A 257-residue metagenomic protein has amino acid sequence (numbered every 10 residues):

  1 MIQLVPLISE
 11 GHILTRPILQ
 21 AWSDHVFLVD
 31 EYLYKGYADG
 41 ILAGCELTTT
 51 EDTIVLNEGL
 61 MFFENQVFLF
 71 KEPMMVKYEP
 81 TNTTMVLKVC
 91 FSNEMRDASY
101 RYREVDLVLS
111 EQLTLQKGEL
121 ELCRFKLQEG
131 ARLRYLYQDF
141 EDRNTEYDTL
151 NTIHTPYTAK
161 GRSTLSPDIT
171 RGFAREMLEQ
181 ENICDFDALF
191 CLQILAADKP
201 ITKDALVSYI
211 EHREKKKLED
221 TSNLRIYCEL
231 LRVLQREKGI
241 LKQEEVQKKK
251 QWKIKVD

Functional and structural regions predicted by a protein language model:
M1-F62, V67: N-terminal "first-domain core" detector
L4-I8, M61-D257: Beta-strand-rich solenoidal segments
